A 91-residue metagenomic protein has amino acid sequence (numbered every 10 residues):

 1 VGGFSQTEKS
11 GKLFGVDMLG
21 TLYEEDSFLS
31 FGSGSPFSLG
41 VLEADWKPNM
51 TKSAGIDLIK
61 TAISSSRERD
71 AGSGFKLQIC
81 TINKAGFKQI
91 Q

Functional and structural regions predicted by a protein language model:
V1-Q91: Long, low-complexity N-terminal extensions
